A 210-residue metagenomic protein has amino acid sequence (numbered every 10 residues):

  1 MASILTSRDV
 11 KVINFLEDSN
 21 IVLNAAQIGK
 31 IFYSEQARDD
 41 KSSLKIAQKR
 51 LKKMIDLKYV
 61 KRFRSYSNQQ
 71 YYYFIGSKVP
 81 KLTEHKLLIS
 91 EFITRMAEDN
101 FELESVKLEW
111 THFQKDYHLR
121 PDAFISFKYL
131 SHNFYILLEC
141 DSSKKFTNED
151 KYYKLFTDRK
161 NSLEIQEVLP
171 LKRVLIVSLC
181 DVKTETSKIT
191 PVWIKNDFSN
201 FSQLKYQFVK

Functional and structural regions predicted by a protein language model:
M1-V79: Nuclease-adjacent, charged terminal/linker segments that flank catalytic cores
L16, F32, L51-K58, F92-N100 (+1 more regions): Hydrophobic, Leu/Ile/Phe/Ala-enriched alpha-helical segments that form helix-helix packing faces
E35-D39, N100, F127-L130, D158-L169: Alpha-helix termini
I75-N100: Short, amphipathic alpha-helical interaction segments positioned at domain boundaries
K81, E98-F134, K144: Active-site metal-binding core of divalent-cation-utilizing nuclease and nuclease-like domains
F92, L119-K160: Conserved catalytic cores of phosphodiester-cleaving nucleases, focusing on short active-site segments
C140-P191: Catalytic cores of nucleic-acid endonucleases
K188-K210: Charged, structured surface patches that assemble and position nucleic-acid processing machinery
